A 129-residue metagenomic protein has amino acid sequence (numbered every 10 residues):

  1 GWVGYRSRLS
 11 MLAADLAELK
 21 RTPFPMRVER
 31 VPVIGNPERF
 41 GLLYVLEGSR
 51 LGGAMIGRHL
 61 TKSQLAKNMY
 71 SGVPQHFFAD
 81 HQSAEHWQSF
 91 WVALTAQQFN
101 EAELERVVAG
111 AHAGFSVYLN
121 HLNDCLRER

Functional and structural regions predicted by a protein language model:
G1-R129: Metal- and O2-centered redox machinery and metal/ROS homeostasis
